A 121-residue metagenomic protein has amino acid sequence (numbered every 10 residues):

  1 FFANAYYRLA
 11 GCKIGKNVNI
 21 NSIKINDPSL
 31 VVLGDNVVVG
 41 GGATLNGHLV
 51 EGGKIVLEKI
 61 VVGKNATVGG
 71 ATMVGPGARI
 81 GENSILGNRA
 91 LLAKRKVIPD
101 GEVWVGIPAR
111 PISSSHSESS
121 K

Functional and structural regions predicted by a protein language model:
F1-I23, L30: Extended, small-residue-rich solenoid/repeat segments and analogous flexible loops that form exposed scaffolds
F2-A3, N19, G34, V38 (+2 more regions): Broad hydrophobic/π-residue packing in well-ordered secondary structure
G15, N19-I20, P28-N46: Soluble cytosolic regulatory domains appended to membrane proteins
N26-D27, V56: Conserved phosphate/pyrophosphate-binding and hydrolysis machinery centered on Walker-type P-loop NTPases, extending
V39-K121: Glycine-rich hexapeptide-repeat left-handed beta-helix
